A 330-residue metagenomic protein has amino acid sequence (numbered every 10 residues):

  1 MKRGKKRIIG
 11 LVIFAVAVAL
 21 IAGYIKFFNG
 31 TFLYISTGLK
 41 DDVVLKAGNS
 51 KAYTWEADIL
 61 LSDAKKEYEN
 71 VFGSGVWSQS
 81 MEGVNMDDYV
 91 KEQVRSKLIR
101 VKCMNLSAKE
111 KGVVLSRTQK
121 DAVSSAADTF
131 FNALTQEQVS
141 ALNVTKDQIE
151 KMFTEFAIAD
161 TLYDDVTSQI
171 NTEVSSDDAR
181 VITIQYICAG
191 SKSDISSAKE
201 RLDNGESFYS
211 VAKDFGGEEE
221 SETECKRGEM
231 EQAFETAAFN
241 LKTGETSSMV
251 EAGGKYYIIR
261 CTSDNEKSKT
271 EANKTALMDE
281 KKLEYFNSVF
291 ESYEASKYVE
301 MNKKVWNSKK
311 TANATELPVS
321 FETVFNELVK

Functional and structural regions predicted by a protein language model:
M1-D88, E92, K303-K330: Short, low-structural-confidence N-terminal segments
R7, S197-E235, K267-K269: Peptidyl-prolyl cis-trans isomerase
L39-N70, K102-A108, A157-T167, T183-S191 (+3 more regions): FKBP-type peptidyl-prolyl cis-trans isomerase
D42-S50, M81-R95, M104-V114, V144-M152 (+4 more regions): Second-shell loop/turn segments in exported
K65-V90, K109-D178, K192-S193: Charged, solvent-exposed helices and adjacent loops that form client-binding or oligomerization surfaces
L98-I99: Active/ligand-binding-proximal structured segments within catalytic/core domains that scaffold catalytic residues
S140-Y186, D214, Q232-T275, S320 (+1 more regions): Proteostasis/folding factors centered on peptidyl-prolyl cis-trans isomerases
T275, D279, L283, N287 (+2 more regions): Short, secretory-pathway propeptide segments and organelle targeting presequences
